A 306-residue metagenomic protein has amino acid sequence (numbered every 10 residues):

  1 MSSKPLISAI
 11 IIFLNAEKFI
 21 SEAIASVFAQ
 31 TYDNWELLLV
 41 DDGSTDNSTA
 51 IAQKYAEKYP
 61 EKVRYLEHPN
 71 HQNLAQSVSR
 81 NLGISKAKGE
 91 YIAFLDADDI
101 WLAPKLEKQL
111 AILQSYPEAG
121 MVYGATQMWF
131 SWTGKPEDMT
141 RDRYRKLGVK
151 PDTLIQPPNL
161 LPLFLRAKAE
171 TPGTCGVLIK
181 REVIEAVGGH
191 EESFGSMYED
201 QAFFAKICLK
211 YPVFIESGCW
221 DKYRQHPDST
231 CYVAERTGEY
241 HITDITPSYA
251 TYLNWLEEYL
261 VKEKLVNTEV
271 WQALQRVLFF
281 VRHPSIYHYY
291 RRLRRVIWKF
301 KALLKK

Functional and structural regions predicted by a protein language model:
M1, L265-K306: Membrane-interface aromatic/basic loop that binds lipid-linked glycans or pyrophosphate carriers, typified by
M1-F28: N-proximal low-complexity "stem/linker" segments adjacent to membrane-targeting elements
I24-P69: Acidic donor-binding segment of Leloir-type glycosyltransferases
P69-A87, K108: Glycine-rich, basic loop-to-helix element that forms the pyrophosphate-binding segment of sugar-nucleotide handling
S85, R143-Y240: Conserved nucleotide-sugar donor-binding catalytic segment
I92: Short aromatic/hydrophobic "clamp" motif used to bind/position activated sugar donors
D96-I100, A125: The conserved acidic donor/metal-binding loop of glycosyltransferases
P104-R145: Conserved donor NDP-sugar-binding/catalytic core segment of glycosyltransferases
